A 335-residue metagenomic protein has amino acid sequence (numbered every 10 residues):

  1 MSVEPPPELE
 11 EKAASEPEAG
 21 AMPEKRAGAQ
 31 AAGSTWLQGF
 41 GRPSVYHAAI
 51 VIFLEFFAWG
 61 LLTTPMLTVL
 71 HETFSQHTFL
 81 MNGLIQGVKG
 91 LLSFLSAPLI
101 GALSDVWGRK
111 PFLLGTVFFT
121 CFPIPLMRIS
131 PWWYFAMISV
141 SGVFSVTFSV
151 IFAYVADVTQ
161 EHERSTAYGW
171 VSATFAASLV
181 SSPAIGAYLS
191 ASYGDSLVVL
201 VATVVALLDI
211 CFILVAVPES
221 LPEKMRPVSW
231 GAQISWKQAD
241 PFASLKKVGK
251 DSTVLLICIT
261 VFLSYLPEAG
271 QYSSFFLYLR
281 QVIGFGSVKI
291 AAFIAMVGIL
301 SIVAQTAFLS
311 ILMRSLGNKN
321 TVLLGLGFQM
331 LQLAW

Functional and structural regions predicted by a protein language model:
E18-R42, P218-C258, V282: Juxtamembrane intracellular "pre-TM" segments in multi-pass secondary transporters
V45, L126-M137, W335: Helix-loop junctions at membrane interfaces in 12-TM secondary transporters
F53, P123, W133-V146: Hydrophobic core of transmembrane alpha-helices in multi-pass small-molecule transporters, especially MFS/SLC-type
P65-F79, S273-I290: Short amphipathic helix-loop junctions that connect adjacent transmembrane helices in Major Facilitator Superfamily/SLC
G90-P98, L179-V180, G298-T306: Residue-level signature of mid-helix packing/kink "hotspots" within the transmembrane helices of 12-pass Major
L95-P131: Conserved MFS/SLC helix-loop-helix module at the cytosolic interface between two early adjacent transmembrane helices
S96-G108, S190, A304-N318: Helix-to-loop junctions at the C-terminal end of transmembrane segments in multipass secondary transporters
P111-P125, N320-W335: Structural signature of the two symmetry-related core transmembrane helices
